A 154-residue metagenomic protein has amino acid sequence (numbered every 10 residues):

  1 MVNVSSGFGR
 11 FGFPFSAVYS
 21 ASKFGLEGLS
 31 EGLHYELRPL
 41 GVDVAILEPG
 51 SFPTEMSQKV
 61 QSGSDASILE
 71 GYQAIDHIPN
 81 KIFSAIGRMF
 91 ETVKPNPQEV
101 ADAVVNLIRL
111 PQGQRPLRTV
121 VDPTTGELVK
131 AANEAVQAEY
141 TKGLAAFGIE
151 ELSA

Functional and structural regions predicted by a protein language model:
N3: Rossmann-fold scaffold of SDR-type NAD(P)-dependent oxidoreductases
S6: Residue(s) in the substrate-gating loop at a strand-loop-helix junction that position the organic substrate next
F11, G32-D43: Active-site-adjacent segment of SDR/Rossmann-fold oxidoreductases
F11-A17: Active-site loop immediately N-terminal to the catalytic Tyr-X3-Lys motif of short-chain dehydrogenase/reductase
A17, G25-G28: Conserved cofactor-binding/catalytic machinery of classical short-chain dehydrogenase/reductase
S22: Active-site helix of classical SDR
P39-R115: SDR active-site lid
P97, L110-K142, I149: Terminal hydrophobic/aromatic helix or amphipathic segment near a protein terminus
